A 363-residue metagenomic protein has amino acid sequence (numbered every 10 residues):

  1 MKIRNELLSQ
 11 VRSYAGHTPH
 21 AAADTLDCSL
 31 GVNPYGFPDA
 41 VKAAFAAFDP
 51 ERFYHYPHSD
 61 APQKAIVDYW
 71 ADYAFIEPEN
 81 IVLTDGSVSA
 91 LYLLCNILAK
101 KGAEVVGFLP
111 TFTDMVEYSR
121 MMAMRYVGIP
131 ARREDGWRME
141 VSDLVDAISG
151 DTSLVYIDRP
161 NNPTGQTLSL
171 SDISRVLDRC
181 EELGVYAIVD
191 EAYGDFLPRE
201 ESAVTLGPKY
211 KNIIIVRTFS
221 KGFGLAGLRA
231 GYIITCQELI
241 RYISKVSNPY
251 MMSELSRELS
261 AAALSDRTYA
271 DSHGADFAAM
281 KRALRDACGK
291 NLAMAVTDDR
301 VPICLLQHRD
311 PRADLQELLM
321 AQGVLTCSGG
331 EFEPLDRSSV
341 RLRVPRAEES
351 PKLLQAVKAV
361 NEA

Functional and structural regions predicted by a protein language model:
K2-G86, L93, A363: N-terminal small-domain helix-loop-helix segment of the aminotransferase-like
L7, N96-I157: PLP-dependent aminotransferase-like
S29, L305-P311, Q322-N361: Conserved PLP-binding active-site segment of the aspartate aminotransferase-like
P78, T297-I303, L335-R337: Short Gly/Ser/Thr- and Asp/Glu-enriched loop/turn motifs at secondary-structure junctions
M122, E182-L183, Y210, N291 (+1 more regions): Helix C-cap/helix->beta junction micro-motif
R133-D195: Active-site phosphate-binding strand-loop segment of PLP-dependent enzymes
N212-V296: PLP-dependent aminotransferase class I/II
A278, N291-Q322: Conserved PLP-binding catalytic core of the aspartate aminotransferase-like
